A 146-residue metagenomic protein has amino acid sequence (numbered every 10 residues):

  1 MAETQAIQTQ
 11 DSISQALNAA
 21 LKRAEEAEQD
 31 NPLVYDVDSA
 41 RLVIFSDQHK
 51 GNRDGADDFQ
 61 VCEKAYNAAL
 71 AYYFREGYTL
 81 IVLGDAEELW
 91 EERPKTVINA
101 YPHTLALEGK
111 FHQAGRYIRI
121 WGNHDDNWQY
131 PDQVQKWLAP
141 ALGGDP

Functional and structural regions predicted by a protein language model:
M1-R41: Acidic, histidine-bearing metal-coordination/catalytic regions of metal-dependent phosphoesterases
L33-R41, F45, K50-P146: Core catalytic region of metal-dependent phosphoesterases/phosphodiesterases, especially metallo-beta-lactamase-like
